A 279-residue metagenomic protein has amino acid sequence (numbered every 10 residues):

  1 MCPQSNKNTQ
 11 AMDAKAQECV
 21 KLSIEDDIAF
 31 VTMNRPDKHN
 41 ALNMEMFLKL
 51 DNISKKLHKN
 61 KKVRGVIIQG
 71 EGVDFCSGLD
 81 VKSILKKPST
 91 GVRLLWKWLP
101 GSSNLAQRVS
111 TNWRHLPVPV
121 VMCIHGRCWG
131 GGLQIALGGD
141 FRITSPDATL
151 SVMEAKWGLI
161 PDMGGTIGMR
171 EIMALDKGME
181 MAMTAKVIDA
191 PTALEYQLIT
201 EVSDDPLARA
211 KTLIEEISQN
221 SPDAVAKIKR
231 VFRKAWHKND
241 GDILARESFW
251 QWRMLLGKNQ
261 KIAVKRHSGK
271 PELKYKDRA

Functional and structural regions predicted by a protein language model:
C2-E71: Conserved CoA-thioester-binding segment of acyl-CoA-metabolizing enzymes
V31, R35, L50, I68 (+5 more regions): Terminal peptide-recognition signature
P36, I143-A148, Y196-A245, R253-K258 (+1 more regions): C-terminal long alpha-helix characteristic of the crotonase
K62, G70-V109, C128: Glycine- (often His-adjacent) and acidic-residue-rich active-site loop that binds/positions the CoA thioester
L105-W157: Glycine-rich beta-to-alpha active-site loop
G131-R142, P146-D147, G165, A190-L198 (+1 more regions): Active-site-proximal glycine-rich helix-loop-beta segment
F141, E180, T184-K186, L198-E201: Well-ordered beta-strand positions
T166-D176: Hydrophobic, secondary-structure "cap" segments at the distal end of domains
